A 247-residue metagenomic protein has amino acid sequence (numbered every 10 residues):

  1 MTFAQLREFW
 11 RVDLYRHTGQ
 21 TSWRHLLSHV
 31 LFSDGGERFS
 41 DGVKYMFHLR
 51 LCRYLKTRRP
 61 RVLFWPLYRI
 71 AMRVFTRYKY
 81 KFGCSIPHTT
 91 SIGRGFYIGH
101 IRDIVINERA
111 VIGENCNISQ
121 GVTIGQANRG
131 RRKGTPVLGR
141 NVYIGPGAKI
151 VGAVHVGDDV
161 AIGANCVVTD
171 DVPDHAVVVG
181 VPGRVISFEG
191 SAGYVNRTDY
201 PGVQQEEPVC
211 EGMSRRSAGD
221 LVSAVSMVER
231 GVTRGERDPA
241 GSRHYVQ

Functional and structural regions predicted by a protein language model:
M1-F82, G193-Q247: Terminal amphipathic alpha-helical/low-complexity segments used for targeting or macromolecular assembly
R50-R53, K149, R184: Basic side chains
F82, P87-H88, G93-R94, G99-E108 (+10 more regions): Left-handed beta-helix
N128-R129, V154, E189-G190: Conserved catalytic-core motifs of eukaryotic protein kinase domains, centered on the activation segment
A176-T198: Conserved beta-strand-loop-alpha-helix hinge in the C-terminal portion of ABC ATPase nucleotide-binding domains
